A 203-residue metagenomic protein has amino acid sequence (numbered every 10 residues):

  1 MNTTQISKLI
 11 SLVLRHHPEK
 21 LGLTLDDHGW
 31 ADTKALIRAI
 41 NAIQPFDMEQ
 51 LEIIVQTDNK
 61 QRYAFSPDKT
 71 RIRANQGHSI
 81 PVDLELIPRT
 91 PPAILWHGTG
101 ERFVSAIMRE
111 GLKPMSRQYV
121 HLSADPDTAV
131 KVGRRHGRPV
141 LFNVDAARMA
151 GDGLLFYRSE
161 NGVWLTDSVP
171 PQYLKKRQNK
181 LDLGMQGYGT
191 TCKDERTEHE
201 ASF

Functional and structural regions predicted by a protein language model:
M1-F203: Eukaryotic, polar/proline-rich low-complexity intrinsically disordered regions
